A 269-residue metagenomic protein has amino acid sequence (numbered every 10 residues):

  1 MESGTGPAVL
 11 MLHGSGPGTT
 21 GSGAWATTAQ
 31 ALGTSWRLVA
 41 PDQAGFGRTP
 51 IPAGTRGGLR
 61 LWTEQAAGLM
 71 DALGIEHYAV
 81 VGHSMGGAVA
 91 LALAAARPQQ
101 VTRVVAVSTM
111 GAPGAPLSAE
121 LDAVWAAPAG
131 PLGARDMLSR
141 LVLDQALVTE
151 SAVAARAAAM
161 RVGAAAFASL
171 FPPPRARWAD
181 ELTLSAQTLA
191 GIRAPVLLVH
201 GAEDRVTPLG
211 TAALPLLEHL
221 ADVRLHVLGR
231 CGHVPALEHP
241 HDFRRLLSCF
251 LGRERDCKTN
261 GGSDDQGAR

Functional and structural regions predicted by a protein language model:
M1-R48: Conserved HGGG/HGGXW glycine-rich cap/lid loop of the alpha/beta-hydrolase fold
G21-G23, T49-T55, A115-S118, L209-G210: Conserved catalytic-core motifs of eukaryotic protein kinase domains, centered on the activation segment
Q30, A40-V81, A236-L237, R244-S248: Active-site loop/oxyanion-hole signature of alpha/beta-hydrolase fold enzymes
G82, G86, A90: Gly/Ala-rich beta-loop-alpha elbow adjacent to hydrolase catalytic centers
L91-A95, T102-A134: Flexible "cap/lid" loop of the alpha/beta hydrolase fold
A115, P131-G191: Conserved alpha/beta-hydrolase catalytic His-Asp/Glu region
G191-C231: Conserved loop-alpha-helix segment in the C-terminal half of the alpha/beta-hydrolase fold that carries the catalytic
A221-R269: Catalytic active-site module of serine/aspartate enzymes centered on a nucleophile-bearing elbow/loop
